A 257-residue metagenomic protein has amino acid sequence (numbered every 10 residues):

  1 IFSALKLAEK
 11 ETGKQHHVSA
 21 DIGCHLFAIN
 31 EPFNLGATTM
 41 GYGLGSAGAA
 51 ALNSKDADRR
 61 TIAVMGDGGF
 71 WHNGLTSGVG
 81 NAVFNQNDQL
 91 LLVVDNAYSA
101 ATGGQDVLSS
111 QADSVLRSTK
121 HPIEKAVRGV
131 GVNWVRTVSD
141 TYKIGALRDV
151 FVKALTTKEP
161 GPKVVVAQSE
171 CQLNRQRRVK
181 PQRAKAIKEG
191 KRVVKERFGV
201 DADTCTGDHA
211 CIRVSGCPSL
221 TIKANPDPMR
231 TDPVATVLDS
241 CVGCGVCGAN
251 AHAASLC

Functional and structural regions predicted by a protein language model:
I1-G45, D56: Active-site diphosphate/adenylate-binding microenvironment
I1-L7, Y42-G48, S77, C247-A254: Conserved phosphate/anionic-ligand binding catalytic regions in large, soluble enzymes, centered on
S3, S46-N53, R59, A63 (+7 more regions): Feature representing long, continuous alpha-helical segments
A4, S169-E170, R175-Q176, P181 (+1 more regions): Iron-sulfur cluster-binding cysteine motifs and their immediate structural context in ferredoxin-like electron-transfer
Q15, G45, D58-R59, Q86-Q89 (+6 more regions): Active-site lining segments that contact anionic ligands and/or coordinate catalytic metals
I29-V164, Q172-R177: Thiamine diphosphate
N34-A37, A63, A100-V115, V135-R136 (+2 more regions): Short beta-alpha connecting loops at secondary-structure transitions that line or flank enzyme active sites
K153-A210, V214: Glycine/aspartate-rich loop-and-adjacent alpha/beta segment that forms the canonical ThDP
